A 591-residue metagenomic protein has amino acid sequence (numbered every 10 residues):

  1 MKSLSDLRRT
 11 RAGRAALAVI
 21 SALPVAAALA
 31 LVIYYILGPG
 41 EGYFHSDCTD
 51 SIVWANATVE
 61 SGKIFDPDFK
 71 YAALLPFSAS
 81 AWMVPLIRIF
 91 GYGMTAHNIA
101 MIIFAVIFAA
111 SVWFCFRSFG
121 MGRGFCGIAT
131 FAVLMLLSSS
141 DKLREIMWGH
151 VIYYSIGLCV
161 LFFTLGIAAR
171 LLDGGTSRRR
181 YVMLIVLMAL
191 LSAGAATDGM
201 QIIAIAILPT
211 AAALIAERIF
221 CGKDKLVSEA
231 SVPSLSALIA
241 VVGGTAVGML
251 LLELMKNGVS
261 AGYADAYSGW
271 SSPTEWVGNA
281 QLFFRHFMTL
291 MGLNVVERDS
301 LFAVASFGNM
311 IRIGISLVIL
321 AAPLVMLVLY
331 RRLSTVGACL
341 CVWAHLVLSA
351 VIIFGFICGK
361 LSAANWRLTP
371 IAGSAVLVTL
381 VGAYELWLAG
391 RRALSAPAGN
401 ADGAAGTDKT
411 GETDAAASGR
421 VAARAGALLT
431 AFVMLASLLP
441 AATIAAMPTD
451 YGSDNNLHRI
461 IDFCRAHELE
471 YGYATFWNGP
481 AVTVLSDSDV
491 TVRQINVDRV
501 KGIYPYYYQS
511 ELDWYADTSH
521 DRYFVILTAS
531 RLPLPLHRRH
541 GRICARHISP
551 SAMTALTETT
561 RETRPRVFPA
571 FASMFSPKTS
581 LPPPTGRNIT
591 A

Functional and structural regions predicted by a protein language model:
L17-V25, L184-M188, I239-V242, R312-V318 (+2 more regions): Signature aromatic-anchored transmembrane alpha helix within multi-pass, membrane-resident enzymes that catalyze glycan
L37-S46, V59-A81, R88, M94-T95: Membrane-proximal lumenal/periplasmic loop motifs of glycosylation machinery
A72, P76, R123-L172, A363-T379 (+1 more regions): Membrane-interface micro-motifs in multi-pass membrane enzymes
A73, H467-K501: Short periplasmic/luminal acceptor-recognition loop of GT-C membrane glycosyltransferases, typified by
I99-R123, F163, A322-M326: Transmembrane-helix motifs of polytopic, lipid-linked glycan transferases
I152-V160, I205, N309-I319, G337-A398 (+2 more regions): Hydrophobic/aromatic-rich transmembrane helices and adjacent perimembrane loops
S177-R180, R218-A237, M310-L348: Membrane-interface helix-loop-helix junctions at transmembrane boundaries of multi-pass membrane enzymes, predominantly
Y181-M200: Membrane-interface alpha helices of multi-pass inner-membrane proteins
